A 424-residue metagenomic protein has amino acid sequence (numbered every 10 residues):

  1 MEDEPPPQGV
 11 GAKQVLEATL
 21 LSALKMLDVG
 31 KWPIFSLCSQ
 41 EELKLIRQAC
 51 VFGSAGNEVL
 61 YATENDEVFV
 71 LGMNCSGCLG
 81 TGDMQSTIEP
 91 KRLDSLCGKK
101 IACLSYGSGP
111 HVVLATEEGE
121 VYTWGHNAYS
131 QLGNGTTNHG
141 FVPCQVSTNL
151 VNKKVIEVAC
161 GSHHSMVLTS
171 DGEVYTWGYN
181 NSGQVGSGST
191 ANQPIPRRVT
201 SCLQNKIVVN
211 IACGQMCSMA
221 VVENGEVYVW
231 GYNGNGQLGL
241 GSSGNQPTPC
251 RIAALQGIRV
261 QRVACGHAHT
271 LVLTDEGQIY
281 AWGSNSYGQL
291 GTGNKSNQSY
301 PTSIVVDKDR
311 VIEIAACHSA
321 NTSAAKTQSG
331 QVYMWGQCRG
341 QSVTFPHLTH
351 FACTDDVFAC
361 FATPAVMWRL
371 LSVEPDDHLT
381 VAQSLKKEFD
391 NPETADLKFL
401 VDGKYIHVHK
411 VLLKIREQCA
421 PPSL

Functional and structural regions predicted by a protein language model:
E2-E42, A62, F69-T87, H126-G140 (+8 more regions): Short glycine/serine- and acidic-residue-enriched loop/turn motifs that recur at repeat junctions
E42, F52-G53, D83, C97 (+14 more regions): Conserved loop/turn at the beginning of each blade in beta-propeller domains
L43-D66, C75, H111: Beta-strand-rich domains and repeat architectures in extracellular enzymes and scaffolds, especially beta-propellers
G53, Y61, S105, L114 (+9 more regions): Conserved beta-strand position repeated across blades of beta-propeller domains
N57-Y61, V70, P110-L114, T123 (+9 more regions): Conserved core positions of repeat-based scaffolds
E117-E120, F141-V142, N152-E157, H164 (+12 more regions): Tandem repeat domain/solenoid detector
T363, W368-V408: N-terminal BTB/POZ boundary and linker segment
K398-L424: Alpha-helical oligomerization interface recognition
